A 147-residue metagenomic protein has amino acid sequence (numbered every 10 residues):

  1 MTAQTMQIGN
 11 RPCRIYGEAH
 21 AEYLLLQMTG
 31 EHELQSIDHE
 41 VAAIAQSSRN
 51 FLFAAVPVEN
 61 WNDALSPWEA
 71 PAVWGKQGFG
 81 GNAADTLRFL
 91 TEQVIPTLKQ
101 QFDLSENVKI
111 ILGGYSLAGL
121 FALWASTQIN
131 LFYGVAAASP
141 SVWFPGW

Functional and structural regions predicted by a protein language model:
M1-E18: N-terminal cap/lid segment of alpha/beta-hydrolase-fold proteins
G9-P12, E22-D103: Serine-hydrolase catalytic machinery in alpha/beta-hydrolase-like enzymes
E33-L34, V142-G146: Acidic-and-aromatic substrate-binding clefts and catalytic sites of carbohydrate-active enzymes
V58, A136-F144: Active-site nucleophile loop of the alpha/beta-hydrolase fold
S105-V108: Short helix-loop-beta connector
I111-G114, A138: Short beta-strand immediately N-terminal to the catalytic nucleophile in serine-hydrolase-like folds
G113-A118, A122: Gly/Ala-rich beta-loop-alpha elbow adjacent to hydrolase catalytic centers
W124-G134: Conserved hydrolase catalytic core segment
